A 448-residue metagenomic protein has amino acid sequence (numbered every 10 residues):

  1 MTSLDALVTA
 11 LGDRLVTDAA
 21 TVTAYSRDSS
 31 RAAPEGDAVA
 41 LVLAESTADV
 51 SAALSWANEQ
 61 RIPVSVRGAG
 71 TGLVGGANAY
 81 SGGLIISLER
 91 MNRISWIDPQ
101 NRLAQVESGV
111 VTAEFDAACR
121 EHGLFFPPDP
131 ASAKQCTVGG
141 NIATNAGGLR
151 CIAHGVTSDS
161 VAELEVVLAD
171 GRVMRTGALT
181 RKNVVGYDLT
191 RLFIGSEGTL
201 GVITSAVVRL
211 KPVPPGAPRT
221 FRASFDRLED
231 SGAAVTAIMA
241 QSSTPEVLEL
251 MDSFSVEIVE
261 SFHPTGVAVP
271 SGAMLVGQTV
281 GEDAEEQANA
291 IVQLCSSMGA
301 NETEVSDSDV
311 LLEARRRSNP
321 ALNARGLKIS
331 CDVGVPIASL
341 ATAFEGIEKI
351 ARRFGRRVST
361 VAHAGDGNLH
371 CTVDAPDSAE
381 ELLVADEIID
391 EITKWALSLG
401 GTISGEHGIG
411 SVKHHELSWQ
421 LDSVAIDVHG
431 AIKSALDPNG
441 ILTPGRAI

Functional and structural regions predicted by a protein language model:
M1-S30, Q60-I62, L294-V310, S398-I403 (+1 more regions): N-terminal accessory segments
M1-S55, G72-R102, S253-P264, S306-S330 (+2 more regions): N-terminal flexible segment immediately upstream of the FAD-binding catalytic core in FAD-dependent oxidoreductases
T17-R27, P212, S224-E391, W395 (+1 more regions): C-terminal substrate-recognition/cap domain of FAD-linked oxidoreductases
E45, G68-A69, P128-T137, H363: Active-site nucleophile and cofactor-binding loops and adjacent substrate-binding regions of central metabolic enzymes
R93-E249, I441-L442: FAD-binding subdomain of flavoenzyme oxidoreductases
R172, H414-I448: Activity-critical C-terminal alpha-helical subdomain
